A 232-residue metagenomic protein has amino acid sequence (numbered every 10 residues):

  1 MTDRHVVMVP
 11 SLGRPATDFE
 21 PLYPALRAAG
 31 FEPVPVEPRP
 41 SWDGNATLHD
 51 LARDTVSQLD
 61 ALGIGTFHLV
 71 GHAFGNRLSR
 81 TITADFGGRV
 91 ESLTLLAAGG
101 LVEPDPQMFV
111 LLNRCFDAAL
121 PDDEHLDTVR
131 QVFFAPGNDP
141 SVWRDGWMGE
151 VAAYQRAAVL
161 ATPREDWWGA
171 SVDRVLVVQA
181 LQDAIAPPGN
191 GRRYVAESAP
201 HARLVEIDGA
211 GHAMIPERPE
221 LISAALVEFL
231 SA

Functional and structural regions predicted by a protein language model:
T2-W42: Conserved HGGG/HGGXW glycine-rich cap/lid loop of the alpha/beta-hydrolase fold
V7-S11, H72, Q179: The conserved beta1-alpha1 loop
D50-F67: Conserved acidic catalytic loop of the alpha/beta-hydrolase fold
G71-G75, S79: Gly/Ala-rich beta-loop-alpha elbow adjacent to hydrolase catalytic centers
R80, A84, E91-L120: Flexible "cap/lid" loop of the alpha/beta hydrolase fold
P104-V110, A119-D173: Conserved alpha/beta-hydrolase catalytic His-Asp/Glu region
R156-E197, E206: Conserved serine/cysteine hydrolase catalytic core
A210-S223: Catalytic histidine-centered segment of alpha/beta-hydrolase-like enzymes
